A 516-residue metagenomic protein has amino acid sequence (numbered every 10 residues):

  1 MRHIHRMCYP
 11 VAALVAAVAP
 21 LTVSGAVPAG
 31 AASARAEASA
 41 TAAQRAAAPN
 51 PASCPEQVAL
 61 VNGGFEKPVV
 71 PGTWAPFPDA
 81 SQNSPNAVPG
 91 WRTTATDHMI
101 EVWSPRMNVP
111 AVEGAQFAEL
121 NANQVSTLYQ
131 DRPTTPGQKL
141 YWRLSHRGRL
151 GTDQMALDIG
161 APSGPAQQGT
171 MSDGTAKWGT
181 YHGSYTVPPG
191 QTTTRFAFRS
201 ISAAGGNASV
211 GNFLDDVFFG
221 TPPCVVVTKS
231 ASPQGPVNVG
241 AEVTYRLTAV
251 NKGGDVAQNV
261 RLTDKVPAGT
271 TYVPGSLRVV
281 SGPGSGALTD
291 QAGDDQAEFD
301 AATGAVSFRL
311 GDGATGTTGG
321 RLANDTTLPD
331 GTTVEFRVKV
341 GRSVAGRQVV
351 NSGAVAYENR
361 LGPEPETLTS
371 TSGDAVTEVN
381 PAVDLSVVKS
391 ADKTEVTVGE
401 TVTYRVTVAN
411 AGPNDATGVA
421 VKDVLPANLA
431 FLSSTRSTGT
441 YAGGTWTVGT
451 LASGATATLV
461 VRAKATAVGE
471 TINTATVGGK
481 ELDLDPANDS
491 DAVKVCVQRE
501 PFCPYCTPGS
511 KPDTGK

Functional and structural regions predicted by a protein language model:
R2-I4, C8-P10, G25-S53, Q57-A59 (+1 more regions): Exported/extracytosolic protein signature
A12-T22: Bacterial N-terminal signal peptides
A43-Q138, R143-S145, L150, Q154-D158 (+1 more regions): Aromatic (Trp/Tyr/Phe) and Gly/Pro-enriched flexible surface segments
W74, A166, K177-T180, L288 (+1 more regions): Tryptophan-centered short beta-strand motifs
F117-E119, L128-P133, Q168-D173, G183-Y185 (+3 more regions): Beta-strand-rich interaction surfaces with strong enrichment in secreted/lumenal proteins
G148, A161, L425: Short, small-residue-rich loop/turn micro-motifs
L150-T152, G174-T180, A204-G206, P236 (+3 more regions): A short local loop/turn or secondary-structure capping micro-motif enriched for an aromatic residue
M155-A161, L277-S281: Extended low-complexity, serine/threonine- and proline-enriched intrinsically disordered segments
